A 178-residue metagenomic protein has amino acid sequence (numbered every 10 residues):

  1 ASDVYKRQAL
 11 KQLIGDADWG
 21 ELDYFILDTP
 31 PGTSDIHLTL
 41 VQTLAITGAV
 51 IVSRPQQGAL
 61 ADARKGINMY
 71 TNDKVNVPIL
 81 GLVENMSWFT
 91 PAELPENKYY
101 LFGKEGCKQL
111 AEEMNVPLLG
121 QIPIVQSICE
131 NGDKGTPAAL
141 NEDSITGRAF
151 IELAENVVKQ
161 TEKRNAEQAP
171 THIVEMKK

Functional and structural regions predicted by a protein language model:
A1-Y5: Short, small-residue-biased leader/transition segments that mark boundaries at the very start of proteins
A9, D62, I145, A149: Charged catalytic carboxylate motif
Q12, D16, D23-E130: Conserved catalytic-core segment of NTP-binding enzymes
G15, W19, K159-E162: A generic secondary-structure boundary signal that marks alpha-helix termini
G66, T136-P137, M176-K177: Alpha-helix boundary/capping detector
V77, Y100-Q126, E142-K178: C-terminal accessory "lid"/substrate-recognition subdomains
K134-D143: C-terminal boundary of histidine-terminating zinc-finger modules
